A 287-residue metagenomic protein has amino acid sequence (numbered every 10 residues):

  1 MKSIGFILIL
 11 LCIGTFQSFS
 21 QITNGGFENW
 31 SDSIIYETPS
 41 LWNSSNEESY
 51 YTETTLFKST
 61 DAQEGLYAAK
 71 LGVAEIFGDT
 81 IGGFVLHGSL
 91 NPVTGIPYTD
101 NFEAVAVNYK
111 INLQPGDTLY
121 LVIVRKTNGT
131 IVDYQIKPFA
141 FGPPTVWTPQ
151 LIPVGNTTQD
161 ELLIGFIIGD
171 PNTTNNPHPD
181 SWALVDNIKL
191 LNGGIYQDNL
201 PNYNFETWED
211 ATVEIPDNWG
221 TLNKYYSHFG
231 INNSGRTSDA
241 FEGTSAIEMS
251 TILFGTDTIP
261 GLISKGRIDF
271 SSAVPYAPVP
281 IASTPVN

Functional and structural regions predicted by a protein language model:
M1-T23: Bacterial Sec-dependent N-terminal signal peptides
F27, I152, S181-L190, F205: Extracellular beta-strand elements of beta-rich domains used for carbohydrate recognition/degradation or cell-matrix
E28-E75, E209-D257: Extracellular glycan-recognition surfaces and repeat-rich motifs
L71-T99, M249-P285: Secreted extracellular polysaccharide-interacting domains
T80, P115-R125, N287: Beta-strand acidic-aromatic groove motif in beta-rich domains, primarily in extracellular
T99, Y109-T118: Extended, low-complexity, turn-rich repeat/linker tracts enriched in Gly/Pro/Ser/Thr and Asp/Glu that occur
N128-L163, I167-N176, N287: Extracellular carbohydrate recognition and processing domains and analogous Trp-centered ligand-binding platforms
P171-N192, Q197-N199: Extracellular carbohydrate recognition
